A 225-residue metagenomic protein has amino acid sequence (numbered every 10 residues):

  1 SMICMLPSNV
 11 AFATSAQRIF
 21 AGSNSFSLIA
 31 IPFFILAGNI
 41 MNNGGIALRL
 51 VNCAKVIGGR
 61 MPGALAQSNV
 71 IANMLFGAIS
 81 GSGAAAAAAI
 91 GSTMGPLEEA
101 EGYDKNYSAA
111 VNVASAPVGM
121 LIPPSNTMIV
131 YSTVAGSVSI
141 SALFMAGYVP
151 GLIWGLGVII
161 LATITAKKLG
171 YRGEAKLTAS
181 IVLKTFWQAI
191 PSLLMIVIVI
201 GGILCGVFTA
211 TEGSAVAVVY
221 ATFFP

Functional and structural regions predicted by a protein language model:
S1-P225: Alpha-helical transmembrane segments of multi-pass membrane transport proteins
